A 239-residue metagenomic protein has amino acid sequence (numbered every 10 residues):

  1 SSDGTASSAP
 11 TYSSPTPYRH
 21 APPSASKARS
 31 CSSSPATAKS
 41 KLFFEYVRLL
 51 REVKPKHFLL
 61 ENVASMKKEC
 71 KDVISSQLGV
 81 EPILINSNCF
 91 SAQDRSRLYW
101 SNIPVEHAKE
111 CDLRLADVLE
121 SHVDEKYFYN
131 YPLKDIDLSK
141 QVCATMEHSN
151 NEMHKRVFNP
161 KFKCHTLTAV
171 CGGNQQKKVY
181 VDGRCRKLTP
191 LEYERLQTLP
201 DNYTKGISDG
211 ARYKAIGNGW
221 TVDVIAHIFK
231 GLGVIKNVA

Functional and structural regions predicted by a protein language model:
S1-A239: Conserved active-site and SAM-binding loop architecture of S-adenosyl-L-methionine-dependent nucleic-acid
